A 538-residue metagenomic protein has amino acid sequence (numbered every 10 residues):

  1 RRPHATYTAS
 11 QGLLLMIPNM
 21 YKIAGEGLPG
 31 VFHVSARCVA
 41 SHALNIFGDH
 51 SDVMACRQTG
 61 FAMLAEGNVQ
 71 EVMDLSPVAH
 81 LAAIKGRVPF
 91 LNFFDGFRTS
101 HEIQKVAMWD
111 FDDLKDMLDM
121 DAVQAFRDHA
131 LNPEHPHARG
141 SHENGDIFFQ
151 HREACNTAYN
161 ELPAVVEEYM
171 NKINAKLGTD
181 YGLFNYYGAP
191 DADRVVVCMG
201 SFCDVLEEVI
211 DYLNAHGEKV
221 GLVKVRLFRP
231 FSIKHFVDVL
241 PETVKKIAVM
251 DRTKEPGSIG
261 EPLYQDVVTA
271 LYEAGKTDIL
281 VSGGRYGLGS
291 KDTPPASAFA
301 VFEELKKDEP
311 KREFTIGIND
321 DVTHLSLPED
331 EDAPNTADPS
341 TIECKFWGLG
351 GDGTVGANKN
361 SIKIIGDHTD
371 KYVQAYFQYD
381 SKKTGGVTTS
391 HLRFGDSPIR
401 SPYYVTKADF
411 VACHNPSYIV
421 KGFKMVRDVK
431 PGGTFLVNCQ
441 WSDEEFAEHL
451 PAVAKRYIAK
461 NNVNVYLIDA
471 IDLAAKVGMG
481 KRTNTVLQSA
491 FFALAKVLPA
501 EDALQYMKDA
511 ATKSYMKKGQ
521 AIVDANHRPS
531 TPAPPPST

Functional and structural regions predicted by a protein language model:
R1-A55, F61-I84, L325-K430: Thiamine diphosphate
Y7-T8, V31-S35, R57, A65-E66 (+7 more regions): Short beta-strand segments
L28-R37, L114-A122, A248: A glycine-rich helix N-cap at a beta->alpha junction
A40-A43, C56, E167-N319, H391-R393 (+6 more regions): Thiamine diphosphate
I46-G96, M120, T269-G287, K460-L467: Conserved thiamine diphosphate
F90-N185: Conformationally flexible catalytic loops at phosphate/diphosphate-handling active centers
Q104, Q124, A154-T157, G289-E343 (+2 more regions): Flexible inter-domain linker/hinge segments
P230-K234, T243-K246, M250-E261, S340-G350 (+1 more regions): Active-site cofactor/cluster-binding pocket
